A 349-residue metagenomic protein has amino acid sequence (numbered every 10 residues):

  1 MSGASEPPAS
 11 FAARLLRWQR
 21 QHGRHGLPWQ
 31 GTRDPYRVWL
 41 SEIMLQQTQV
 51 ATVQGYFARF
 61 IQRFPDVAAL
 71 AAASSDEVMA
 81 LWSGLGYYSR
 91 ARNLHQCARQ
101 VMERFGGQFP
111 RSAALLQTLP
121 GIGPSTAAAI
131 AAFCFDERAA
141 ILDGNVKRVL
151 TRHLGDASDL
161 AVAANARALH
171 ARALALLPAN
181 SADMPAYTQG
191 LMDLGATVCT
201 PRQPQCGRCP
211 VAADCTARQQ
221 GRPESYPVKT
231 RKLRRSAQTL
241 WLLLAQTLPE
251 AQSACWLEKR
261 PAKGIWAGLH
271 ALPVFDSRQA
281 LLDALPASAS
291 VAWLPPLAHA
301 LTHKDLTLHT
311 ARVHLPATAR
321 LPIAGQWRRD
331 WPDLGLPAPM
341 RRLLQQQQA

Functional and structural regions predicted by a protein language model:
M1-H25, G31, D193-A349: Intrinsically disordered, low-complexity, charged terminal extensions of DNA damage-control enzymes
P7, A13-G207, V211-Q220, E224 (+1 more regions): Catalytic cores of DNA base-excision repair glycosylases
